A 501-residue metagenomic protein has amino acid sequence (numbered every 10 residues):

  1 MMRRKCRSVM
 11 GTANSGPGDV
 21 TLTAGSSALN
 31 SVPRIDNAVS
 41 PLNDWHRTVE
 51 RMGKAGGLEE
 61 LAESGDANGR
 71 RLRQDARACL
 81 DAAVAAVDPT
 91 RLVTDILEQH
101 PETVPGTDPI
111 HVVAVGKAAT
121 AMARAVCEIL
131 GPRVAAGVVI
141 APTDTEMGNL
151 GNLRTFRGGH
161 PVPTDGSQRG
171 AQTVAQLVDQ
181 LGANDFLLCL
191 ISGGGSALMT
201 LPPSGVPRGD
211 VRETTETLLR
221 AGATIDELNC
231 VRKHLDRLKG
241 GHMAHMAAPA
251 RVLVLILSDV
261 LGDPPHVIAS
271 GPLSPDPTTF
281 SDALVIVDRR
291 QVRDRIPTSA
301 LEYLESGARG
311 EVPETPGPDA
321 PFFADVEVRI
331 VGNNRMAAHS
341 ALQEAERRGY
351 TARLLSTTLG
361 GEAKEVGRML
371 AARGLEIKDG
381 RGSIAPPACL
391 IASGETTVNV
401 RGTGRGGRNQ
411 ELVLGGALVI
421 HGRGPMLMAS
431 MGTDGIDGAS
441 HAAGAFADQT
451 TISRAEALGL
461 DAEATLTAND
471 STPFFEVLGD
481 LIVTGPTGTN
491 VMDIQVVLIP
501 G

Functional and structural regions predicted by a protein language model:
M2-S8, S15, S26-S27, S31: Low-acidity, Ser/Thr- and Arg-rich intrinsically disordered low-complexity segments
W45, V49-H111, T120-I129, T164-A183 (+2 more regions): N-terminal glycine-/serine-/threonine-rich phosphate-binding loop
M122-T145: Active-site cofactor/substrate anionic-group-binding motifs, chiefly glycine- and Lys/Arg-rich phosphate-binding loops
I140-A183, V231-R232: Glycine-rich oxoanion-binding loops at beta->alpha junctions
D179-V267, P272-P275, T467-D470, F474 (+2 more regions): Glycine-rich, mobile lid/loop segments that gate access to catalytic sites or pores
V206-A223, D276-Q291, G402-M428: Gly/Ser/Thr-rich active-site loops/lids in small-molecule metabolic enzymes that frequently grip phosphoryl groups
R232, A250-L253, P275-M369, R373: Accessory alpha-helical/coil subdomains and C-terminal extensions that flank or cap enzyme catalytic cores
L414-G501: Internal helix-turn-beta structural module
